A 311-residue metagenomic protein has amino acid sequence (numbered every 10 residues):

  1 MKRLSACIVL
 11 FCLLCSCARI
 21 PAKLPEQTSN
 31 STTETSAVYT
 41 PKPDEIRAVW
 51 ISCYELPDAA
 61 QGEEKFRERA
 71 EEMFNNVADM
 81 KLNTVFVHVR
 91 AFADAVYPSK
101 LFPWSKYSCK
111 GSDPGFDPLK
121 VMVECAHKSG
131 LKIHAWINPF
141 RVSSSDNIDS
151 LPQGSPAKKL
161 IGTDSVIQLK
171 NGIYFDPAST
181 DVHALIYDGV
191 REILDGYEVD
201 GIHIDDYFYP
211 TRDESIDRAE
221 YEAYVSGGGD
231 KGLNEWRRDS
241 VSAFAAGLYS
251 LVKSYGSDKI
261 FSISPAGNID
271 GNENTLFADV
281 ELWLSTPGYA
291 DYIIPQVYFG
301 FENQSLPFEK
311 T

Functional and structural regions predicted by a protein language model:
L13-S16: C-terminal motif of bacterial Sec signal peptides marking the signal peptidase cleavage site
A18-L24: Bacterial lipoprotein signal-peptidase II cleavage site
T40-F66, H134-A135, F140-G196: Active-site-adjacent "subsite" loops/lids of carbohydrate-active enzymes
R47-I51, N83-H88, K132-W136, G201-D205 (+2 more regions): Structural recognition of the beta-strand scaffold that forms the well-ordered cores of secreted hydrolase catalytic
P57-K65, A93-A95, S112-D113, G267-L276 (+1 more regions): Acidic-and-aromatic substrate-binding clefts and catalytic sites of carbohydrate-active enzymes
E68-A95, G196-D200, Y289-Y292: Catalytic domains of carbohydrate-active enzymes, especially glycoside hydrolases
A91-N138, G232-Y255: Aromatic-lined substrate-binding rim segments of carbohydrate-active enzymes
K120, A157-T286, Y298-F299: Polysaccharide-binding and catalytic clefts of secreted carbohydrate-active enzymes
